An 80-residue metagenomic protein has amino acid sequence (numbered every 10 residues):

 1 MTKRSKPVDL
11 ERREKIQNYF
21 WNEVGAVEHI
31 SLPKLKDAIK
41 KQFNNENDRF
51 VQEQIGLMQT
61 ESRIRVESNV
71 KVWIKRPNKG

Functional and structural regions predicted by a protein language model:
M1-H29, G80: Short alpha-helical segments that sit at the start of domains
R4, N69-G80: Short, cationic-aromatic polyanion-contact patches
A26, L57-T60: The C-terminal cap of the DNA-recognition helix in HTH/winged-HTH DNA-binding domains, marking the helix-to-coil
A26-K40: Short acidic, hydrophobic short linear motifs in intrinsically disordered regions
N45-L57: Short amphipathic alpha-helical interaction segments
Q59-N69: A short, conserved structural fragment
